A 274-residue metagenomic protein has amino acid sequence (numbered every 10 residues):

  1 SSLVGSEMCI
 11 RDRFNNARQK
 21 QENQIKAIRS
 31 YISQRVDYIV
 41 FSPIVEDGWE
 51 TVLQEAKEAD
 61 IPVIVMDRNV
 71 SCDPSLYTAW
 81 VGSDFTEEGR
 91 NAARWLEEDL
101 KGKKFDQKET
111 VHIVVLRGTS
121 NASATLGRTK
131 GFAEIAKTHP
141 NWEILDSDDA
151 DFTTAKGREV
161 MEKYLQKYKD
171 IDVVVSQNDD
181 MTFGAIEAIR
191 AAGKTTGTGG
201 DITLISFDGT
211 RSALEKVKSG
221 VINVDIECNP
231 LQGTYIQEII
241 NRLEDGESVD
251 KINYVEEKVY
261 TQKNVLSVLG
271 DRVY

Functional and structural regions predicted by a protein language model:
S2-I10: Short, small-residue-biased leader/transition segments that mark boundaries at the very start of proteins
F14-N16, C72-E98, S147, S219-P230: Short beta-strand elements at the ligand-binding edges of bilobed clamshell
Q24, V81-T110, G127, K156-R158 (+2 more regions): Hydrophobic alpha-helical segments within soluble ligand-binding/sensing domains
R29, S33, D37-E58, F132 (+1 more regions): Hydrophobic alpha-helical
T51-E87, D106-H112, T210-K218: Flexible loop/hinge segments that line or gate small-molecule binding clefts
T110-S120, A124, I135-A136, C228-Y274: Hinge/cleft segment of the Venus flytrap/periplasmic-binding protein
E187-P230, Q237-Y254: Exported/periplasmic ABC-transporter solute-binding proteins
